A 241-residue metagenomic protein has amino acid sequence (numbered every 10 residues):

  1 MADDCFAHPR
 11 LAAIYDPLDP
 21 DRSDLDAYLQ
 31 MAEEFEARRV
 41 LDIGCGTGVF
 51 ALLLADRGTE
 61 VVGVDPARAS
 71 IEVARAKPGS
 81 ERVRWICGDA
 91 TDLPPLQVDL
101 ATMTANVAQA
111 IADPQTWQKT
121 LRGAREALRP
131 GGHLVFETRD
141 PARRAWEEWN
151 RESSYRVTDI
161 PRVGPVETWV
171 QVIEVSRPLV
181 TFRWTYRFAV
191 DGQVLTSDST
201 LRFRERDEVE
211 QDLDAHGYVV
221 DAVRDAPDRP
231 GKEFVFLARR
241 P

Functional and structural regions predicted by a protein language model:
M1-R38: Conserved class I S-adenosyl-L-methionine
R38-G44: Conserved class I S-adenosyl-L-methionine
G48-D92: Class I SAM-dependent methyltransferase SAM/SAH-binding core
T91-L100: A short acidic, Gly/Pro-enriched loop at the edge of an enzyme's catalytic core that lines a small-molecule cofactor
D99-Q115: A short SAM/SAH-binding and catalytic strip from SAM-dependent methyltransferases
Q118-P130: A short glycine-rich, Lys/Arg-flanked "PGG" loop and its adjoining helix->strand segment in the class I
V135-E210: SAM-dependent methyltransferase
R202-P241: C-terminal lobe and adjacent flexible extensions of AdoMet/dcAdoMet transferase-like proteins
